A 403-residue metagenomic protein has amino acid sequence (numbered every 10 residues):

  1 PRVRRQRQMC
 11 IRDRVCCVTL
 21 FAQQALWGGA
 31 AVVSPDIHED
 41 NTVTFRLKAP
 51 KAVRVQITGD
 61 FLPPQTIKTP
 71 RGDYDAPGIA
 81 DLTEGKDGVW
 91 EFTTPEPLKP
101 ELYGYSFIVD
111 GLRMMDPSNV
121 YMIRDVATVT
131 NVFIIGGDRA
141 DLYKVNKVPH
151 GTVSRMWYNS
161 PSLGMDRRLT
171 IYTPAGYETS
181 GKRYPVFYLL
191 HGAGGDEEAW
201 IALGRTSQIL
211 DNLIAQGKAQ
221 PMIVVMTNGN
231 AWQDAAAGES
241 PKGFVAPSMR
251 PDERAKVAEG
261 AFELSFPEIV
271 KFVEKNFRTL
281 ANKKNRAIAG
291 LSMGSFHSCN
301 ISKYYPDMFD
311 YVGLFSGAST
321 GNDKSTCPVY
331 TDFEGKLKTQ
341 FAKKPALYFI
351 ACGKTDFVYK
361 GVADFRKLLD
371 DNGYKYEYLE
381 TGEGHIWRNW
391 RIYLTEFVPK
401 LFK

Functional and structural regions predicted by a protein language model:
P1-D13: Single conserved hydrophobic/aromatic residue that forms the stacking wall/gate of nucleotide- or nucleobase-binding
A22-Q23: Boundary of Sec targeting at the N-terminus
W27-A31, D75-G78: Short amphipathic beta-strand starts and helix->beta connectors
V32-D36: Short beta-strand segments of immunoglobulin-like
I37-K403: Non-catalytic cap/lid and distal C-terminal segments of serine-dependent acyl enzymes
